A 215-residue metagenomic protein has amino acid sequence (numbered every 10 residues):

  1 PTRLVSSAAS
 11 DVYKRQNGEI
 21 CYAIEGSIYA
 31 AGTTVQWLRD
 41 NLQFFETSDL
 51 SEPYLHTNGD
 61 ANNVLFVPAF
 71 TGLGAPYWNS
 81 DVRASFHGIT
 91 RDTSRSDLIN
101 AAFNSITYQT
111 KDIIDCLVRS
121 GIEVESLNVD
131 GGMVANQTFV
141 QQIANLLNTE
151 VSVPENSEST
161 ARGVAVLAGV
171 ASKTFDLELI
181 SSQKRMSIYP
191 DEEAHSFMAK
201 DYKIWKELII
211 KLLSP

Functional and structural regions predicted by a protein language model:
P1-A9, Y13: Single conserved hydrophobic/aromatic residue that forms the stacking wall/gate of nucleotide- or nucleobase-binding
K14-S51, L98: Glycine-rich phosphate-binding loop plus the immediately following alpha-helix
N17-G18, I28-A30, V35, Q43 (+6 more regions): Short, glycine-/Ser/Thr-/acidic-enriched flexible segments
C21, G26-S27, T34, Q43-F44 (+1 more regions): Acidic, glycine/GT-rich loop-and beta-edge segments that sit at the periphery of enzyme/chaperone cores
A23-I24, Y29, R39, N104 (+2 more regions): Glycine-rich phosphate-binding/hydrolytic loop that grips phosphoryl groups
T33-N41, L65, D112, C116 (+5 more regions): Alpha-helical scaffold segments in soluble metabolic enzymes
D49-Y54, A101, I122-D130, N156 (+1 more regions): Beta-strand segments within the central parallel beta-sheet cores of soluble alpha/beta enzyme folds
A61-V153: Activation-segment/catalytic-loop signature of the eukaryotic protein kinase fold
